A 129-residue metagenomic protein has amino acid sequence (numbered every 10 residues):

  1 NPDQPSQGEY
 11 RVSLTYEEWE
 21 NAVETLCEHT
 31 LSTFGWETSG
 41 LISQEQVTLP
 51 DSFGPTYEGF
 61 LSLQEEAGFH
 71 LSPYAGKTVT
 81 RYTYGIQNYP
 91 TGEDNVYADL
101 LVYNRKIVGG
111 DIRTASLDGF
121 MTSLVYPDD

Functional and structural regions predicted by a protein language model:
N1, W36, G68-F69, V96 (+1 more regions): Intrinsic structural disorder
N1-P2, D129: Accessible peptide chain termini
P2-G40: N-terminal, intrinsically disordered, polar/charged segments of Gram-positive cell-envelope systems that serve as
E9, T15-E18, T33-G35, T56 (+4 more regions): Intrinsically disordered, low-complexity N-terminal regions enriched in serine/proline/glycine with scattered basic
T33-E93: Mature extracytoplasmic domains of secretory-pathway proteins
A75-D129: Extracytoplasmic electrostatic interaction patches
